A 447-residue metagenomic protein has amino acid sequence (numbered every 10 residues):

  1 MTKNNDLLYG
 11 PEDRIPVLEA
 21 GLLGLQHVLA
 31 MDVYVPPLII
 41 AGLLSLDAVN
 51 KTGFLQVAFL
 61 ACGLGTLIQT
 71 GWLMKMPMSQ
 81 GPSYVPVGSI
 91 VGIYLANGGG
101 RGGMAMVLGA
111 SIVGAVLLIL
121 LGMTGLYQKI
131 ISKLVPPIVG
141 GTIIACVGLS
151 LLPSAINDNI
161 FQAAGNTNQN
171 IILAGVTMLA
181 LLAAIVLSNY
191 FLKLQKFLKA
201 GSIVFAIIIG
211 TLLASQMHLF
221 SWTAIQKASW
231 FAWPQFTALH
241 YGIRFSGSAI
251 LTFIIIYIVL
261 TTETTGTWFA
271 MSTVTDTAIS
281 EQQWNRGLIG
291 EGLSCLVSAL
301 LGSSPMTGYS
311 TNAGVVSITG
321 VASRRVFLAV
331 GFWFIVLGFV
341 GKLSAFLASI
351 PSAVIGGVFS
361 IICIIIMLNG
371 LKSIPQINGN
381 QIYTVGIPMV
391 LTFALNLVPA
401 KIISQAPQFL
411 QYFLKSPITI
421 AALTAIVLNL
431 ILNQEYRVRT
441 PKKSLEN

Functional and structural regions predicted by a protein language model:
M1-G21, W222-T237, L430-N447: Intrinsically disordered, low-complexity non-transmembrane regions of multi-pass membrane transporters
T2-K3, V33-P37, A41, L179-F191 (+5 more regions): Juxtamembrane interface elements at the cytosolic ends of transmembrane helices in multi-pass membrane proteins
L8-Y9, I15, P37, A41-W72 (+1 more regions): Membrane-embedded helical hairpins/re-entrant loop segments and their flanking transmembrane helices within multi-pass
E12, L64-M76, L118-S132, L182-L194 (+3 more regions): C-terminal ends of transmembrane helices
L18-V33, N168-L181, A200-S202, A206 (+3 more regions): Hydrophobic, membrane-embedded alpha-helices of multi-pass small-molecule transporters
L22-L60, T70, M76-G99: Transmembrane helix-boundary motif of multi-pass solute transporters/channels
M74-V87, I131-G140, F197-V204, S303-N312 (+2 more regions): Short, non-helical or kinked segments that cap or interrupt transmembrane helices
G99-F220, G331, V336-K443: Membrane-embedded alpha-helical modules
